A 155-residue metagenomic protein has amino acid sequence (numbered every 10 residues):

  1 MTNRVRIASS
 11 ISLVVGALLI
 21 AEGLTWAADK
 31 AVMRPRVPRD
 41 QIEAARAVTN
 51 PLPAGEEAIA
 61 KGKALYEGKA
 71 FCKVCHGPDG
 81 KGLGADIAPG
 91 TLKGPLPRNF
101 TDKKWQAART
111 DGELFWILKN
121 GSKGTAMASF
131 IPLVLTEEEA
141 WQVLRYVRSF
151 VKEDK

Functional and structural regions predicted by a protein language model:
M1-V48, K155: N-terminal export/targeting leaders of redox proteins
P35-E67: Electrostatic cytochrome c docking/interface patches
E56-P78, D86-P89: Sequence/structural segment immediately N-terminal to covalent heme-attachment motifs in c-type and related
E67, F71, G77, K119-K123 (+1 more regions): Sec-exported extracytoplasmic/periplasmic mature domains
K81-G82, T125, L133, S149-K155: Inter-heme linker and motif-flanking segments adjacent to c-type heme-binding CXXCH motifs in c-type cytochromes
T91-V147: Extracytoplasmic electron-transfer domains, predominantly the class I c-type cytochrome c fold
